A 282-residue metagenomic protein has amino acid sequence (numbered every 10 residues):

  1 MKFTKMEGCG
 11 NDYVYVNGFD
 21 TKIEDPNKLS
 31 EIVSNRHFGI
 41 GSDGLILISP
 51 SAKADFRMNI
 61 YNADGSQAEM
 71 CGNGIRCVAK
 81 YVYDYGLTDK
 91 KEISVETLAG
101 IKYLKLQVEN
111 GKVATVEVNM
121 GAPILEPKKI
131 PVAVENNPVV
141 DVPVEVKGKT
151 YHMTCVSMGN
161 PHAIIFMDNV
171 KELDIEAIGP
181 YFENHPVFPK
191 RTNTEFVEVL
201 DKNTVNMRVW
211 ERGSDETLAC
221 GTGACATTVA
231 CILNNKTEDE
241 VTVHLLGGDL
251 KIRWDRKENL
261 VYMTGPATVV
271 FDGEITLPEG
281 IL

Functional and structural regions predicted by a protein language model:
M1-K112, A163-L282: A glycine-rich beta-to-alpha transition motif near the start of alpha/beta enzyme domains, typified by
K105, N119, P131, P143-E145 (+1 more regions): Generic structural detector for well-ordered beta-strands
T115-P123: Membrane helix-loop-helix hairpins that form the core translocation module of multi-pass transporters
P123-I124, V269: Active-site/binding-pocket entry motifs
I124-H152: Active-site glycine-rich loop that binds ribose-phosphate moieties when present
